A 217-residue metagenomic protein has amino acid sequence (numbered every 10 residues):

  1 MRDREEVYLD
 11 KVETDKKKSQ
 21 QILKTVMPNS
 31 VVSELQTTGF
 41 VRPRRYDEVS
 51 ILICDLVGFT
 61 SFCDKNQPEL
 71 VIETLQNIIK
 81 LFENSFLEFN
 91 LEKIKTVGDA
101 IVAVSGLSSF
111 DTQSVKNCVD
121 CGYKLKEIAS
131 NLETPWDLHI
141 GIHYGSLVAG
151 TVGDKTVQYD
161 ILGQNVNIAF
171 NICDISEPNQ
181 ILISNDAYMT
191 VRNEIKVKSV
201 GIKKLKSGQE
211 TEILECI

Functional and structural regions predicted by a protein language model:
M1-Y46: Regulatory cytosolic signal-relay segments
L23, M27, V31, F62-L75 (+2 more regions): Conserved catalytic/dimerization core of cyclic nucleotide/dinucleotide signaling enzymes
V26-N29, E48-S61, D99: Catalytic-site or vestigial catalytic-site microsegments of nucleotide-handling domains
V41-R45, I51, C63, K93-K95 (+2 more regions): Replace "in large, NTP-powered and nucleic-acid-processing enzymes" with "in large, NTP-powered factors and other
V49, C54, S85-N117, I128-Q164 (+1 more regions): Catalytic core of nucleotidyl cyclases, primarily class III adenylyl/guanylyl cyclases
L52, E69-F89: Active-site-proximal alpha-helical element of nucleotidyl cyclase-like catalytic domains and analogous helices
F59, I78, F82, I101-V102: Hydrophobic framework residues that shape the active-site pocket of cyclic nucleotide turnover catalytic cores
L147-A149, A169, I175-I217: Cytosolic regulatory/linker segments at or just downstream of nucleotide-handling modules in signal-transduction
